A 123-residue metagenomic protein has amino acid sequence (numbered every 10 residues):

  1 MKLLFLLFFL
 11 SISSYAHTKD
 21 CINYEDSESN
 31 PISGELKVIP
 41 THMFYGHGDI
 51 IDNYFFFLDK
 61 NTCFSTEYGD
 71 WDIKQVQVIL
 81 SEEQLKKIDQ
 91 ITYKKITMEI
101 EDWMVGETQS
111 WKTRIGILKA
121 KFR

Functional and structural regions predicted by a protein language model:
L3-S14: Sec-dependent N-terminal signal peptides
A16-T18: Boundary at the C-terminal end of the N-terminal hydrophobic targeting segment
D20-I22, T62-F64: Sequence contexts marking disulfide-bonded cysteines in secreted/extracellular proteins
E25-D59: Structural detector for short beta-strands of small beta-barrel domains
F56-L58, W103-R123: OB-fold/S1-family single-stranded nucleic acid-binding modules
L58-T62, E82-Q84, I100-D102: A mature extracytoplasmic/lumenal domain signature
S65-I88: Beta-strand/loop nucleic-acid-binding surfaces
D89-S110: Flexible glycine-rich surface loops and low-complexity tracts that mediate binding to linear polymers
